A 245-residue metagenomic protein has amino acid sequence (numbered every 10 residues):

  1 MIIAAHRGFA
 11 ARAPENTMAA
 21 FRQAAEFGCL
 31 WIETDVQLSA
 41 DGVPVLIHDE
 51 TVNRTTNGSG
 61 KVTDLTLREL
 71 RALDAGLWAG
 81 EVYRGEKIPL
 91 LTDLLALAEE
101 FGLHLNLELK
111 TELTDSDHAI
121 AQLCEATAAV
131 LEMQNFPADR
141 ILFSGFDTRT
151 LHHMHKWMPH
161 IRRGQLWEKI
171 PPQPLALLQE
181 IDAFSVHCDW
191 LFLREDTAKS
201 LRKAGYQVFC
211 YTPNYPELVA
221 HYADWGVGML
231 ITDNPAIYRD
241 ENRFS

Functional and structural regions predicted by a protein language model:
M1-S245: Phosphate-group recognition and catalysis centered on beta-loop-alpha active-site segments
